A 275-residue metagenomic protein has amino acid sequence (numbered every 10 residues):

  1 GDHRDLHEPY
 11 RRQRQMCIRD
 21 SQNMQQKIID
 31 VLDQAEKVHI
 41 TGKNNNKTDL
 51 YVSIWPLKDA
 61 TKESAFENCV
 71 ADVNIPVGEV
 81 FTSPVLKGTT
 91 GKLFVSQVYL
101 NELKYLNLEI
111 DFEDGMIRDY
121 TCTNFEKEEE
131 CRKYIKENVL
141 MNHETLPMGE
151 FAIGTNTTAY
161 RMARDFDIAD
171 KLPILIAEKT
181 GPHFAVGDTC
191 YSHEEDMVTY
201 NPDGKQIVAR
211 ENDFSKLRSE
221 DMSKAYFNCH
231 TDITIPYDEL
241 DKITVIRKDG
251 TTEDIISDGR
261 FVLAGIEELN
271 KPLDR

Functional and structural regions predicted by a protein language model:
D2-I18: Single conserved hydrophobic/aromatic residue that forms the stacking wall/gate of nucleotide- or nucleobase-binding
D5, N45-K47, G250: Glycine-centered tight beta-turn/hairpin loop motif at sheet-sheet or coil-to-beta transitions
E8, D20, N44, V85 (+1 more regions): Short, contiguous, pocket-lining structural segments that sit at or immediately flank catalytic/ligand-binding sites
Q13, K27, F94-S96: Short, hydrophobic/aromatic alpha-helical segments in well-folded domains
R14, E36, T48, T89-G91 (+1 more regions): A generic secondary-structure signal marking the coil-to-beta-strand transition
R19-K62: Active-site pocket-lining segments that scaffold enzyme catalytic pockets across diverse folds
V52-R275: N-terminal small-residue-enriched
